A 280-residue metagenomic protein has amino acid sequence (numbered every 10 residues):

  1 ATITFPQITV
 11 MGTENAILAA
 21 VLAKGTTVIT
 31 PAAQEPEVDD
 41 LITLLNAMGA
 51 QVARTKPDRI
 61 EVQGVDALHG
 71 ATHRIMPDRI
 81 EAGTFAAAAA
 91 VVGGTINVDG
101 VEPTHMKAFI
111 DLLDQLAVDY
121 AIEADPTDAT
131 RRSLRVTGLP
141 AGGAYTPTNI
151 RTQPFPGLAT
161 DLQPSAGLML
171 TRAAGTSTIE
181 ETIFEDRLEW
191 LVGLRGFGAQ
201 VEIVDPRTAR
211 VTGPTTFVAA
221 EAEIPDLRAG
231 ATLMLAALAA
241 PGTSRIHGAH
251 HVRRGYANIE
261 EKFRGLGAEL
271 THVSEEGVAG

Functional and structural regions predicted by a protein language model:
A1-G280: Short, structured segments at the rim of ligand-binding sites
